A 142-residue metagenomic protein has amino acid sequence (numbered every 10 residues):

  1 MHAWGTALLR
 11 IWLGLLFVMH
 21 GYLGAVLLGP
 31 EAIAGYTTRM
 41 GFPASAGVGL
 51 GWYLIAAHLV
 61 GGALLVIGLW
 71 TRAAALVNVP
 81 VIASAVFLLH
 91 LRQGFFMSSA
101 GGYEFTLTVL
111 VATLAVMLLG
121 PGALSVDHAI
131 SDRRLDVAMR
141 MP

Functional and structural regions predicted by a protein language model:
M1-L28, A44-A56, V60, I67-P142: Extended, low-polarity transmembrane helix blocks
I33-S45: Perimembrane loop-to-helix junctions flanking transmembrane segments
